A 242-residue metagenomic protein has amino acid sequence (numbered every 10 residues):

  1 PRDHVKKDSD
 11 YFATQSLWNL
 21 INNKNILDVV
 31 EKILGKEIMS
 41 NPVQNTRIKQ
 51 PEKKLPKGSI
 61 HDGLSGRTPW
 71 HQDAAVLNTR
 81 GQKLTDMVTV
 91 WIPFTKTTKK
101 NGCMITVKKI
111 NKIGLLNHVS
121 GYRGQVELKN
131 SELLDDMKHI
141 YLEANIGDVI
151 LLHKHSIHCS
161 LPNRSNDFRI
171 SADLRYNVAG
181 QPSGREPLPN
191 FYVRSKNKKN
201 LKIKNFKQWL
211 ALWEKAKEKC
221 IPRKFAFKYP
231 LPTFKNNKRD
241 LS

Functional and structural regions predicted by a protein language model:
P1-W70, L77-T79: Non-heme Fe(II)-dependent double-stranded beta-helix
K36-Q44, G66-T68, D86-I92, G102 (+1 more regions): Generic beta-strand structural signal
N45-K53, A74-A75, F94-K99, K109-I113: Short acidic/polar capping segments at secondary-structure boundaries
K53-K54, G58-S59, W70, T79-G81 (+3 more regions): A short secondary-structure junction signal
H61-D62, G66-D73, G124-K138, E186-V193: Short, surface-exposed loop/helix-turn segments at secondary-structure junctions that function as lids/hinges flanking
H71, A75-K99, E143-I146, L151 (+1 more regions): Short, conserved beta-strand element in jelly-roll/cupin
M87, T97-C159: Double-stranded beta-helix
G121, V149-L151, H155-S242: Non-heme Fe(II)/2-oxoglutarate
